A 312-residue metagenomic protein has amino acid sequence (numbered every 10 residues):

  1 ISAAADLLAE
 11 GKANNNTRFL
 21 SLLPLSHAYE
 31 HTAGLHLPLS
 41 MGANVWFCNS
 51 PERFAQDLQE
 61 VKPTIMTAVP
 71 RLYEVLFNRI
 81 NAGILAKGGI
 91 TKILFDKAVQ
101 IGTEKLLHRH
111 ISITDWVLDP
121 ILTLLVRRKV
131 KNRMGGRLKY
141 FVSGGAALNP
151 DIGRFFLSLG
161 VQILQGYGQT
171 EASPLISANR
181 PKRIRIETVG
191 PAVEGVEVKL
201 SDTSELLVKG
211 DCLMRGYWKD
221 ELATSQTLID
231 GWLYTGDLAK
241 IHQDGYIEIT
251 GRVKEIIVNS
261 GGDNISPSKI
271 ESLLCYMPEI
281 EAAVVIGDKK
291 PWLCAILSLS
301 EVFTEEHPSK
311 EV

Functional and structural regions predicted by a protein language model:
I1-R18, L25-R127, Q162: Conserved AMP-binding/adenylation subdomain of ANL enzymes
N16, P51, I186, E221 (+7 more regions): Amphipathic alpha-helical segments in well-structured domains
R18-S21, L207, I296: Short, well-ordered beta-strand segments
L20-S21, V45-F47, F141-S143, V258-N259: Short catalytic-loop micro-motif centered on adjacent basic/acidic residues
L22-H27, G145-A147: Conserved AMP-binding
M66, L106, L122-I247, V253-I256 (+1 more regions): Conserved AMP-binding/adenylate-forming
R71, I93, A146-A147, C212 (+1 more regions): Alpha-helix/helix-capping structural signal
L200, G210, R215-G216, L238-V312: AMP-binding/adenylate-forming catalytic core of the ANL superfamily
